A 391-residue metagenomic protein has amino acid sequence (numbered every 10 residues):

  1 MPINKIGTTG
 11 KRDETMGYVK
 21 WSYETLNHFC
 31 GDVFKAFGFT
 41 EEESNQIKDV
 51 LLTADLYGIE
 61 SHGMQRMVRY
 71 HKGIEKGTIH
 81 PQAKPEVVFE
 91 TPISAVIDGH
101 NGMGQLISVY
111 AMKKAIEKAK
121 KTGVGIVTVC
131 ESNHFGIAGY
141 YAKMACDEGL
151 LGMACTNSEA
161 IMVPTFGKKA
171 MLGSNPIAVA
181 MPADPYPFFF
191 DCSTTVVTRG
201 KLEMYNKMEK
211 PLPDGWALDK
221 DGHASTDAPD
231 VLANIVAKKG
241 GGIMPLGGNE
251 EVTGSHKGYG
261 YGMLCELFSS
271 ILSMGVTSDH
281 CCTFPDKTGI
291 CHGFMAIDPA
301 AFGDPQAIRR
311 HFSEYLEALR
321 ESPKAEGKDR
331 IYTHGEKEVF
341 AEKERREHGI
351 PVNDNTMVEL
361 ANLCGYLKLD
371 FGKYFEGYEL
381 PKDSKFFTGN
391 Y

Functional and structural regions predicted by a protein language model:
P2-Y23, H28-I47, L52-T53, E60-P81 (+3 more regions): Acidic, glycine/proline-rich low-complexity segments that act as flexible tails and inter-domain linkers
I6-F29, L267, L272, T277-Y391: Catalytic-core signal marking the mid-to-C-terminal active-site face
H62-I116: Active-site cofactor/substrate anionic-group-binding motifs, chiefly glycine- and Lys/Arg-rich phosphate-binding loops
V88-D98, V109-G125, S225-G247: Residues forming anionic-ligand binding surfaces in small-molecule and nucleic-acid pockets of primarily soluble enzymes
A95-D184, C192-S193: A generic, well-ordered mixed alpha/beta core segment in the N-terminal half of proteins
M162-V236: Phosphate/diphosphate-binding glycine-rich loops and adjacent basic-rich segments that engage nucleotide
P211-C281: Secondary-shell segments that build the walls of catalytic and ion/ligand-binding clefts
